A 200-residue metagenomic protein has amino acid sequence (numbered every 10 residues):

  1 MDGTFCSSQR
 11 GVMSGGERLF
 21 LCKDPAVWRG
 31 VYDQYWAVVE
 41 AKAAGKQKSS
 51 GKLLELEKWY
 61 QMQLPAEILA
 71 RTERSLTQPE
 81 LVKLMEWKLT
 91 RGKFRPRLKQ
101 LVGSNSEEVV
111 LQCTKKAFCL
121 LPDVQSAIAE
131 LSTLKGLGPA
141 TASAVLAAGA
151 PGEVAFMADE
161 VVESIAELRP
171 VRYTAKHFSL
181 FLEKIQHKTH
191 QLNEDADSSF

Functional and structural regions predicted by a protein language model:
M1-R71, L76-L81, V154-F200: C-terminal accessory module of base-excision DNA glycosylases/AP lyases that mediates lesion recognition and DNA
R71-S106: Conserved, ordered domain cores of eukaryotic regulatory proteins
K93-K135: Helix-hairpin-helix/helix-loop-helix acidic hairpins
A142-A148: Short hydrophobic alpha-helical segments that form membrane-spanning helices or hydrophobic packing faces of helical
